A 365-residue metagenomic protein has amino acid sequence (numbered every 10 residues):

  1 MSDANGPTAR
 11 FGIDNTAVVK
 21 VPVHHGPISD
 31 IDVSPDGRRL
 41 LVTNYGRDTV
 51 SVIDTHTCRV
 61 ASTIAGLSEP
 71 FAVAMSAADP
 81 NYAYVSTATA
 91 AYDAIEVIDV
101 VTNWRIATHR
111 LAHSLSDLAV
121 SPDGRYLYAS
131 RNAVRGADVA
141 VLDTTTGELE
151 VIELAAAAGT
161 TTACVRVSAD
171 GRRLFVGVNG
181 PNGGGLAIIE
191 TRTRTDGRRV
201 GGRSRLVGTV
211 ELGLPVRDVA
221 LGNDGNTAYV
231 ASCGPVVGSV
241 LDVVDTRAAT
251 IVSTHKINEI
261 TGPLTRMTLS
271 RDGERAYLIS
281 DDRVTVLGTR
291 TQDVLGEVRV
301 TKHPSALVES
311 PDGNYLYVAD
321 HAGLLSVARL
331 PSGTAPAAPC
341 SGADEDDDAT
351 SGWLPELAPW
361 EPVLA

Functional and structural regions predicted by a protein language model:
M1-A365: Predominantly soluble domains enriched in secretory-pathway, periplasmic, or organellar proteins
